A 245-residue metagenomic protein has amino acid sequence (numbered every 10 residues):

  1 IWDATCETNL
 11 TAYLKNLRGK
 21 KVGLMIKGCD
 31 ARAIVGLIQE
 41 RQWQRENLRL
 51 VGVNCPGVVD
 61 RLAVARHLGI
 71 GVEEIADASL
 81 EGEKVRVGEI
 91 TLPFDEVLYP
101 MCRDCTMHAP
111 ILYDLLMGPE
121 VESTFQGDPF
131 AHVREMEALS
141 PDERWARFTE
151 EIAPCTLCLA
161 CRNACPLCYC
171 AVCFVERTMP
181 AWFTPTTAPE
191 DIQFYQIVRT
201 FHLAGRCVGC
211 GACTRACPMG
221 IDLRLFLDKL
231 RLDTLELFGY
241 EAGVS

Functional and structural regions predicted by a protein language model:
I1-F148: Iron-sulfur-associated redox domains of electron-transfer enzymes in respiratory and anaerobic energy metabolism
V22-M25, C155, C217: Short N-terminal micro-motifs specific to bacterial/archaeal maturation and metal-cluster initiation sites
D30, C161, D222-L223: Helix N-cap / loop-to-helix initiation motif
A33-G36, A164, A216: Phosphate- and divalent-cation-binding pockets in alpha/beta enzyme and binding domains that engage nucleotide-derived
L92-D95, N163, I197: Homeobox/homeodomain signature
D95-D114, C155-C161, C168-C173, C210-C213: Cysteine-cluster motifs in flexible loop/terminal segments that predominantly coordinate metals
F125-A153, L167-S245: Ferredoxin-type iron-sulfur electron-transfer modules in oxidoreductases and energy-metabolism complexes
